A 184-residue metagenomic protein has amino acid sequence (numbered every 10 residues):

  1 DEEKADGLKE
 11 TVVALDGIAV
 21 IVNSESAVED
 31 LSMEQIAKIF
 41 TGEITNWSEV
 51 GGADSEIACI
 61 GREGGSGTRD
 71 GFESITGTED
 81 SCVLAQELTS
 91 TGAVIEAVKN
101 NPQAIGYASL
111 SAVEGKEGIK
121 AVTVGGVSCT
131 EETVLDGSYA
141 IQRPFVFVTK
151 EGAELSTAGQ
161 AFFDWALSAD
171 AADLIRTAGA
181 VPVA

Functional and structural regions predicted by a protein language model:
D1-A184: Exported/periplasmic ABC-transporter solute-binding proteins
